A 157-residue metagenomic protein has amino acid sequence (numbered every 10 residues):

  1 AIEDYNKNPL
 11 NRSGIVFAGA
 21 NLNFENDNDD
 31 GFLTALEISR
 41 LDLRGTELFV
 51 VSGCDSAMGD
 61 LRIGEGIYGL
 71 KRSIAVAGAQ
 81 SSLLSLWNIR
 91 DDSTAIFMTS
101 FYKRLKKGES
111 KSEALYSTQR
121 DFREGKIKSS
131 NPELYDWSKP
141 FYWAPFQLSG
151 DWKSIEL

Functional and structural regions predicted by a protein language model:
A1-L157: Catalytic cores of enzymes
